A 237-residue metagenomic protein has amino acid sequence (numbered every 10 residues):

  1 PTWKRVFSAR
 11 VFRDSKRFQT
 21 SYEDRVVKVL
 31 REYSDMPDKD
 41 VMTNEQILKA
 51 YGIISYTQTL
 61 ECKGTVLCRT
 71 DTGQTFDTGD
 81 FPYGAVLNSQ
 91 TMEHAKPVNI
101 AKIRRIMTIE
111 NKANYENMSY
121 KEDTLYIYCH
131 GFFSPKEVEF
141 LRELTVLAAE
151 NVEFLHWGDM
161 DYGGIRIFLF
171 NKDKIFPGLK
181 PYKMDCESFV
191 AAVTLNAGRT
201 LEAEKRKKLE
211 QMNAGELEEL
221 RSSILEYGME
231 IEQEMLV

Functional and structural regions predicted by a protein language model:
P1-Y128, F133-L147, G163, F170 (+1 more regions): Nucleic-acid enzyme cleavage-core boundary/entry regions
I106, L125, E153-L155, K180-P181: A structural signal for isolated positions on well-ordered beta-strands in alpha/beta enzyme cores
C129, W157, Y182-M184: Generic beta-sheet signal
V146-A149, I175: Short, conserved loop/helix-junction motifs that constitute active-site signature segments in enzyme catalytic cores
N151-D161: Acidic beta-strand-to-loop metal/phosphate-binding motif
F154, F176-L179, T194, E202-E204: Long, hydrophilic "mature protein body" segments
P177-A191: Conserved beta-strand -> loop -> alpha-helix junction used to position metal-binding or nucleic-acid-contacting
